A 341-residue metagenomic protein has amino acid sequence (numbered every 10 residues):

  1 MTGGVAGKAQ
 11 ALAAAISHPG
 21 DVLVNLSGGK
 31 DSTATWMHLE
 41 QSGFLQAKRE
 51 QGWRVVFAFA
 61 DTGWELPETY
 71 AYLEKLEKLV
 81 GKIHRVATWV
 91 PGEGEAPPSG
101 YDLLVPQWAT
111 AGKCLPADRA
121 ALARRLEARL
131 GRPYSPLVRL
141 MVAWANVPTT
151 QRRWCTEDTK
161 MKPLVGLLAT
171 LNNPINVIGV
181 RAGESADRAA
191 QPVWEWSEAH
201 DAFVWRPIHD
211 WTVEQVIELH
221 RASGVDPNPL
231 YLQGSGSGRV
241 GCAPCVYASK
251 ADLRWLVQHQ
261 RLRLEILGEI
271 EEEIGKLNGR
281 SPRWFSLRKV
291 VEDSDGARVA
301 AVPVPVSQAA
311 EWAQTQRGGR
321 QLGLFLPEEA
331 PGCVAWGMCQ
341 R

Functional and structural regions predicted by a protein language model:
M1-A222, R320, L324: ATP-dependent adenylation/nucleotidyltransferase module used to activate substrates
M1-L26, K30-W53, I83-E93, T170 (+2 more regions): Peripheral terminal appendages
L115, T156, A243-V246, V334 (+1 more regions): Secreted/luminal cysteine- and crosslink-motif detector
P148, S235-G238, L326, G332: Residue-level signal for mature regions of secreted extracellular proteins and peptides
W154, G238-A251: Local cysteine-cluster metal-coordination motifs and their immediate loop/turn environment, predominantly Fe-S cluster
C155-T156, H209-T212, N228-L232, R254-V257: Generic, ordered loop/turn and secondary-structure boundary motif
W211, L219, G234-G236, A248: Class I S-adenosyl-L-methionine
G224-R239: Immediate flanking context of iron-sulfur cluster ligation sites
